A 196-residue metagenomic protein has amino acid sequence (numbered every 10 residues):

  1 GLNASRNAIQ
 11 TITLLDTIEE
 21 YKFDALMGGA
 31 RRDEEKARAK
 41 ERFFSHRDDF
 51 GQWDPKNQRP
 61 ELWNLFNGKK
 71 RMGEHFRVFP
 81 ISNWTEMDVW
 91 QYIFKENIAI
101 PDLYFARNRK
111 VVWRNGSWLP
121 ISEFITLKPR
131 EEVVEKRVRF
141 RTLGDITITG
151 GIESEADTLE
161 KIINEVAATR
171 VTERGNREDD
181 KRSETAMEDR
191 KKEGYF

Functional and structural regions predicted by a protein language model:
G1-F196: Nucleotide-activated chemistry modules centered on ATP-dependent adenylation/adenylyltransferase
